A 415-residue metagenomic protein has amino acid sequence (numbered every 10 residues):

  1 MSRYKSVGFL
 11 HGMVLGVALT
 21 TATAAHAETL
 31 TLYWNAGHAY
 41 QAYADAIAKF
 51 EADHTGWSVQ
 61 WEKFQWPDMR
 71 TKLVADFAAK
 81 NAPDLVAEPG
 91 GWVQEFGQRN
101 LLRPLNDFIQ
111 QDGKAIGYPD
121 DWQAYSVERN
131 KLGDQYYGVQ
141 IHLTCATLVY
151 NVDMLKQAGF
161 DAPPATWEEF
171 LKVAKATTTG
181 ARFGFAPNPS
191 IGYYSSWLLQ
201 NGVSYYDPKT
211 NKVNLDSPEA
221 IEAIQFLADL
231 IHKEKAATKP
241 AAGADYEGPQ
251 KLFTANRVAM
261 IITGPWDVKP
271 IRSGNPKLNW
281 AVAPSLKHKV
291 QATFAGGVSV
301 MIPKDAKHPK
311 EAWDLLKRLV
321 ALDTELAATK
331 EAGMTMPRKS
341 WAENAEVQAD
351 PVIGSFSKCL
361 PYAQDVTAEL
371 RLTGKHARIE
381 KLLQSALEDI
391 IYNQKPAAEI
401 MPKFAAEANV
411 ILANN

Functional and structural regions predicted by a protein language model:
E28-G37, W57-E62, D84-L85, F183-F185: Short, well-ordered beta-strand elements
Y33, Y193-S196, Q225-E311: Extracytoplasmic/periplasmic substrate-binding proteins
K49-D121, K156-A158, A165, L252 (+4 more regions): Extracytoplasmic "Venus flytrap"/periplasmic binding protein-like
S58, K156, H232-K235, Y362-N415: Conserved C-terminal helix/tail region of periplasmic/extracytoplasmic solute-binding proteins
G90-C145, L171, T179, W197 (+4 more regions): Hinge/lid segment of periplasmic solute-binding proteins
N106-W122, V203-I224, R272-P276, P284-T293 (+2 more regions): Short, solvent-exposed loop/beta-turn-alpha elements that line the ligand-binding surface or hinge of extracytoplasmic
D121, P276, W280-A283, E331-S385 (+1 more regions): Long, aromatic- and glycine/proline-rich binding clefts that accommodate carbohydrate-like moieties
A174-T178, K212-A241: Glycine-centered hinge/linker elements that transmit conformational signals in sensory and ligand-binding systems
